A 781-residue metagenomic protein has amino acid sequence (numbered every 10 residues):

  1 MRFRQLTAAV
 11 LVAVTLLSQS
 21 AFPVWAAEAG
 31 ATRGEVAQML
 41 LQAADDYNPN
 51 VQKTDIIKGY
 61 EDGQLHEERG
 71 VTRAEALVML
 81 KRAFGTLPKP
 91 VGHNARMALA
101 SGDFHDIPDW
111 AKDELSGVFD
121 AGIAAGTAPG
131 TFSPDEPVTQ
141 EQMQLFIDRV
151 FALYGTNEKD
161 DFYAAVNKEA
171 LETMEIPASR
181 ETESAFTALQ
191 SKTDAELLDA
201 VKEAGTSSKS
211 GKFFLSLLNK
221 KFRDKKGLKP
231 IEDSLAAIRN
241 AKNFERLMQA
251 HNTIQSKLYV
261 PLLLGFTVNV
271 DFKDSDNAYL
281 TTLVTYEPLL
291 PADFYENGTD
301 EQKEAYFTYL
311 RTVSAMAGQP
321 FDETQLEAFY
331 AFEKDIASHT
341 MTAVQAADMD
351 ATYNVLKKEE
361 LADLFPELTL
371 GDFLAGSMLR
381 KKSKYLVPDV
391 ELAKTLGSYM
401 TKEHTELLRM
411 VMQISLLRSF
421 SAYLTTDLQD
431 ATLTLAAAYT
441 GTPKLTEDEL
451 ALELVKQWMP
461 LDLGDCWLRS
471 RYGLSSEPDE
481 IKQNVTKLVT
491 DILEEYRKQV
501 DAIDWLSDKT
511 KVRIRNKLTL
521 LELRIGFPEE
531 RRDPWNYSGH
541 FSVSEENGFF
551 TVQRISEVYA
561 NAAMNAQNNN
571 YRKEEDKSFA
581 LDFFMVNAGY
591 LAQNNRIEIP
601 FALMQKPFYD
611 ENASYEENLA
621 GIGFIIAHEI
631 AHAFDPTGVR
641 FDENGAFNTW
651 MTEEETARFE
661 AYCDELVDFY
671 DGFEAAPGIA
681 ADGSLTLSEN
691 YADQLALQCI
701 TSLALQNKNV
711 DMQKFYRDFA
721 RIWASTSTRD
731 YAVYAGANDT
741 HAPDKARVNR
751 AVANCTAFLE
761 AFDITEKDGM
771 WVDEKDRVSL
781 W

Functional and structural regions predicted by a protein language model:
R2, L6-A74, L80-D113, A125-Q140 (+2 more regions): Feature responds to low-complexity, polar/acidic, surface-exposed segments characteristic of secreted/exported proteins
A27-G34, H66-A74, H105, D109 (+17 more regions): Soluble non-cytosolic domains of exported or imported proteins
G34, Q38, Q42, P49 (+19 more regions): Solvent-exposed, polar/charged alpha-helical surfaces in well-ordered, non-transmembrane soluble domains, broadly
L41-D45, I56, K81-K89, F119-I123 (+20 more regions): Sec-exported extracytoplasmic/periplasmic mature domains
N157-D161, A165-F222: Active-site-surrounding "flap" and adjacent substrate/cofactor-binding loops of secreted or lumenal enzymes, prototyped
A178-V201, E323-H339, N618-I625, F715-Y716: Short secondary-structure subsegments characteristic of cysteine-rich extracellular domains
L198-L488: Noncatalytic, helix-rich "gating/capping" subdomain that lines the substrate-entry/channel surface of large enzyme
D465-W781: Intrinsically disordered, low-complexity linker/terminal regions across diverse proteins
